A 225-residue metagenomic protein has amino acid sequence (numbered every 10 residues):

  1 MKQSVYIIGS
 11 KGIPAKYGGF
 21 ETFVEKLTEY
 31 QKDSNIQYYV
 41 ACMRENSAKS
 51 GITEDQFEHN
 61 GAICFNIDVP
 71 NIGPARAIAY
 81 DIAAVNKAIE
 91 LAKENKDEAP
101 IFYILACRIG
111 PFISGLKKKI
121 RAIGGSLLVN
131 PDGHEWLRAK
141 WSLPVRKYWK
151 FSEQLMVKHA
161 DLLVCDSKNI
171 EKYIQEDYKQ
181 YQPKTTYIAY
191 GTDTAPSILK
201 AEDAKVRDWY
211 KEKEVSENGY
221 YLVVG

Functional and structural regions predicted by a protein language model:
M1-S47, E94-D97: N-terminal subdomain of nucleotide-sugar transferases
K2, K49-P74, G124-G125: Conserved nucleotide-sugar phosphate-binding/catalytic loop shared by glycosyltransferases and other
Y6, Y210-G225: Conserved donor-binding/catalytic core segment of Leloir-type glycosyltransferases
H59-N86, R138-V145: A short, charged, and often flexible helix/loop element on the N-terminal side of the glycosyltransferase catalytic
A77-K87, A99-D132: An aromatic- and histidine-rich active-site surface loop
E135-K140, P196: A short acidic, helix-capping loop that chelates divalent metal ions and anchors anionic groups
V145-L163: Membrane-proximal helix-turn-helix segments that form the acceptor-binding/catalytic region of lipid-linked
N169, G191: Carbohydrate-associated surface elements
